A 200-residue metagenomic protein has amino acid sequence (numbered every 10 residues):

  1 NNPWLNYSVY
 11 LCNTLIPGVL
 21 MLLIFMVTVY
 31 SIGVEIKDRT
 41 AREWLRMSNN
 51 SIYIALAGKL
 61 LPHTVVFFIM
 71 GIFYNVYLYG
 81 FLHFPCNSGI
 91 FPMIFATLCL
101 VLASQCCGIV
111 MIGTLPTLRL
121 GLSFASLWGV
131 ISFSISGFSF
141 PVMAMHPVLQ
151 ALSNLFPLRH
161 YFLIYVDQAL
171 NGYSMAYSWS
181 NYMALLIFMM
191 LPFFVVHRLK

Functional and structural regions predicted by a protein language model:
N1-I72, L78-F81, S88-G89, S174-S178 (+1 more regions): Transmembrane helix-boundary elements of multi-pass transport/secretion proteins, especially ABC-type permease modules
V65, V76-Y77, P85-K200: Membrane-spanning alpha-helical segments of multipass transporters and channels
